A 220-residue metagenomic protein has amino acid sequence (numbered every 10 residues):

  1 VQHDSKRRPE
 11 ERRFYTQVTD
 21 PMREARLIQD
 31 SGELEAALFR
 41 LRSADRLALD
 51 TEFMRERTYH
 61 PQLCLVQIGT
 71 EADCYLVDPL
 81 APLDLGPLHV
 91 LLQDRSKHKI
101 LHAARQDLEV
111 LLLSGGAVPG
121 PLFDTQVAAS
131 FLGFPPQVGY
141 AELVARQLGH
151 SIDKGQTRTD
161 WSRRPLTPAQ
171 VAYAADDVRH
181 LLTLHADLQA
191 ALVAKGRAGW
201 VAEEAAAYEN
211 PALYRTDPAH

Functional and structural regions predicted by a protein language model:
V1-H3: Polybasic, low-complexity intrinsically disordered segments
S5-K6, E10, F14-H220: DEDD superfamily 3′-5′ metal-dependent exonuclease/proofreading module
